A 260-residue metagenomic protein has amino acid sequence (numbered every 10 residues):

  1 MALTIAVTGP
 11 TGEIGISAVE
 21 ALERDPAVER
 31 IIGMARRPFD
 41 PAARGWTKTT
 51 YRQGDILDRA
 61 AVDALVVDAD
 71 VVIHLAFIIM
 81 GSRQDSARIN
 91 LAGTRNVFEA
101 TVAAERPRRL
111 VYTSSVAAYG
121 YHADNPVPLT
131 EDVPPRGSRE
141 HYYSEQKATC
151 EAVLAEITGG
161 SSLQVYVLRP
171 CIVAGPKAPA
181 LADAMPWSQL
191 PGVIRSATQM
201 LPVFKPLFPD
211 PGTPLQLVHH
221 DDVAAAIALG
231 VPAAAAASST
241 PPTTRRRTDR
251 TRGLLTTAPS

Functional and structural regions predicted by a protein language model:
A2-R24: N-terminal Rossmann NAD(P)H-binding glycine-rich loop of SDR-like oxidoreductase domains
M34-P38, I56: N-terminal Rossmann-fold cofactor-binding loop
T49-A92, G120-Y121: NAD(P)H-binding glycine-rich loop region in Rossmannoid oxidoreductase-like domains and their noncatalytic homologs
A92, N96-Y143, Y166: Conserved Rossmann-fold NAD(P)-dependent oxidoreductase catalytic core, especially the SDR/UDP-sugar
P134-S138, W187-V218: A conserved pocket-lining segment of Rossmann-fold NAD(P)-dependent short-chain dehydrogenase/reductase
R139-V167: Active-site Tyr-X1-5-Lys
G160-S161, G175-I194, L229-S239: Glycine/proline-rich active-site loop of Rossmann-fold NAD(P)-dependent oxidoreductases
A224-S260: Mid/C-terminal beta-alpha module of Rossmann-like enzyme folds, strongest in SDR-family dehydrogenases/epimerases
